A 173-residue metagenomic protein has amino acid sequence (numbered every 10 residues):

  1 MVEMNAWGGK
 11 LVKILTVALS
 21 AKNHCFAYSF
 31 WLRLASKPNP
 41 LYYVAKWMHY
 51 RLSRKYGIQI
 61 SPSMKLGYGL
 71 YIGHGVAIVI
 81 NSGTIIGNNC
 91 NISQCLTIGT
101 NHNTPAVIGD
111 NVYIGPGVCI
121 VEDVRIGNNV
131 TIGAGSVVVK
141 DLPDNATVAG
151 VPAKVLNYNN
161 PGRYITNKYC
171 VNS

Functional and structural regions predicted by a protein language model:
M1-G57, P161-S173: Terminal amphipathic alpha-helical/low-complexity segments used for targeting or macromolecular assembly
Y56, P62, G67-Y68, G73-S82 (+11 more regions): Left-handed beta-helix
